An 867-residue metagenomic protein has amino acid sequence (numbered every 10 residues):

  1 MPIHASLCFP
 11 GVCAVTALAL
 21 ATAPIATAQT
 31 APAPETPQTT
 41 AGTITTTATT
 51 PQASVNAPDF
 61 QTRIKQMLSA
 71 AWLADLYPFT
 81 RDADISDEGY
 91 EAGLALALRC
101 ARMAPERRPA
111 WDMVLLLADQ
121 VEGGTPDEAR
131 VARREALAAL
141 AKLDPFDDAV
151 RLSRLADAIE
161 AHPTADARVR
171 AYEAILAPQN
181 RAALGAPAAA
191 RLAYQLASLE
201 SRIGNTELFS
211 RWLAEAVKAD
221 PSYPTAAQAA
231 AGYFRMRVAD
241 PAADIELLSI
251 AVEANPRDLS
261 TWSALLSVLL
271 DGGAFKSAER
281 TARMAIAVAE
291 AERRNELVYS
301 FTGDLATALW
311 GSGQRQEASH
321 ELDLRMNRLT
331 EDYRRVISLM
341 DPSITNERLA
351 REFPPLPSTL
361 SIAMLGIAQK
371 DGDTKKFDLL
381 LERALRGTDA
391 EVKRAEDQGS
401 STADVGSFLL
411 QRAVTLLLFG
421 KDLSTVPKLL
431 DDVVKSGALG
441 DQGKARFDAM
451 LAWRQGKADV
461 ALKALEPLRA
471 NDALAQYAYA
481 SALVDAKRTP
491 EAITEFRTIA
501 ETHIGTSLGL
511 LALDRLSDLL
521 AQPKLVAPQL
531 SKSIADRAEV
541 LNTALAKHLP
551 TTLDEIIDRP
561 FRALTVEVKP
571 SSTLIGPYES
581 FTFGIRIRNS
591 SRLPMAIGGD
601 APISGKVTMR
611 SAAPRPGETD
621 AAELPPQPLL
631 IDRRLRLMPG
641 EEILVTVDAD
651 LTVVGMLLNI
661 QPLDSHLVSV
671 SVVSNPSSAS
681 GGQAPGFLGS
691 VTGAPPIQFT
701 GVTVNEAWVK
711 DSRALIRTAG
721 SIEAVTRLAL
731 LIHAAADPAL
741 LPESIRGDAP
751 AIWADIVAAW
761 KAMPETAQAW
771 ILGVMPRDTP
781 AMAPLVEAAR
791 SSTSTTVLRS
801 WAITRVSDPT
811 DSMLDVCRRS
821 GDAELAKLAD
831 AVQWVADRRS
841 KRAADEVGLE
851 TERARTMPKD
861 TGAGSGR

Functional and structural regions predicted by a protein language model:
A26-V131, E135, L143-S153: N-terminal leader/linker segments that initiate helical-solenoid repeat arrays
F60-Y77, G89-Y90, A104-M113, A129-R130 (+19 more regions): Generic helix N-cap/helix-start motif at coil->alpha-helix transitions
D87, V121-G123, A161-H162, I203 (+8 more regions): Structural motif corresponding to the intra-repeat A-B loop/turn of tetratricopeptide repeats
Y90-R99, D127-L143, D166-N180, T206-V217 (+12 more regions): Alpha-helical repeat scaffolds
L116, A156-D157, S198, G232-Y233 (+8 more regions): Residue-level recognition of tetratricopeptide repeat
S517-P577: Low-complexity, acidic Ser/Thr/Pro/Gly-rich terminal tails and inter-domain linkers that flank the onset of structured
P614-L658: Intrinsically disordered, low-complexity Pro/Gly/Ser/Thr-rich segments with frequent PxxP/GP/PP motifs and embedded
S677-I722: Short beta-strand elements
